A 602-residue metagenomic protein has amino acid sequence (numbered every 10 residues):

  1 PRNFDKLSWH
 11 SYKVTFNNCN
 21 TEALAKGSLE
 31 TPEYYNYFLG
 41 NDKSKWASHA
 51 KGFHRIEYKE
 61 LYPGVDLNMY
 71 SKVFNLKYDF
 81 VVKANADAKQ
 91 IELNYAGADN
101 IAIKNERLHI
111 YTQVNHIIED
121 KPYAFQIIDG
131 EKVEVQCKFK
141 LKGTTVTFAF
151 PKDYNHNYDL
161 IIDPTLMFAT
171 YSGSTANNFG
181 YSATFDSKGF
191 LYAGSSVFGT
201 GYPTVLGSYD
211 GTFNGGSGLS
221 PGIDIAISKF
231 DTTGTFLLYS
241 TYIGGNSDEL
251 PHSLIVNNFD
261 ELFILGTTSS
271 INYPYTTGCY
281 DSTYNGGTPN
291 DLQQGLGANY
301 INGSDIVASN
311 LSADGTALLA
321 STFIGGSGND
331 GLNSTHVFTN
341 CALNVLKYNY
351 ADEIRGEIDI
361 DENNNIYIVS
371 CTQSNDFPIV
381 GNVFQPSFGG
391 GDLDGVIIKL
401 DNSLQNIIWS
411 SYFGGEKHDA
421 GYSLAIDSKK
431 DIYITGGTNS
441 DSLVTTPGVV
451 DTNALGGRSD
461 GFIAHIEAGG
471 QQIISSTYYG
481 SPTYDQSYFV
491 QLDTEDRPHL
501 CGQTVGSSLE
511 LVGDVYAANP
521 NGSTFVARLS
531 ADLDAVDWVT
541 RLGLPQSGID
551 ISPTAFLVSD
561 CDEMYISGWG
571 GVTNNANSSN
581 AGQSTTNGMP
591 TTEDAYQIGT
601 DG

Functional and structural regions predicted by a protein language model:
P1-T175, S182-T184, L237: Residues that cap or anchor secondary-structure elements
W9-S11, N18-N20, A88, H156-G602: A sequence-level/structural motif corresponding to short, flexible coil/turn segments enriched in small polar residues
